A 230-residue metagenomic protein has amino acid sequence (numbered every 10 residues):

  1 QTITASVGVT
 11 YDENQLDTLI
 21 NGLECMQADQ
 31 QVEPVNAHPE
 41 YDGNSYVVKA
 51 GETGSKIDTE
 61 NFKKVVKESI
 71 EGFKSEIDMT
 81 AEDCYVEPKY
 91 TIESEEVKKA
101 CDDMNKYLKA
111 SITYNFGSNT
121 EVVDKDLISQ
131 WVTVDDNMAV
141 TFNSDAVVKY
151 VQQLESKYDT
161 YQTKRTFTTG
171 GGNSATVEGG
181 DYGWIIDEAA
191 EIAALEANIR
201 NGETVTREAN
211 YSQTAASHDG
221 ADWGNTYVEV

Functional and structural regions predicted by a protein language model:
Q1-V230: Surface-exposed, secretory/extracytoplasmic low-complexity segments enriched in Ser/Thr/Asn/Gly/Pro
